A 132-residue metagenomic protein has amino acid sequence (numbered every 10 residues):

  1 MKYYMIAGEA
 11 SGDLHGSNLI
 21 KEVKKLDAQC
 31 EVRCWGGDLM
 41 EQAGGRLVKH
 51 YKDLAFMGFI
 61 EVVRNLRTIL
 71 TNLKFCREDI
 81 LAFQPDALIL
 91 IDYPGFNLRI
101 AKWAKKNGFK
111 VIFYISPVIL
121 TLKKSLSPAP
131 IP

Functional and structural regions predicted by a protein language model:
M1: Nucleotide-sugar donor-binding and catalytic loop/hinge architecture of NDP-sugar-dependent glycosyltransferases
Y4-P132: Active-site and donor-binding regions of nucleotide-sugar-utilizing enzymes
